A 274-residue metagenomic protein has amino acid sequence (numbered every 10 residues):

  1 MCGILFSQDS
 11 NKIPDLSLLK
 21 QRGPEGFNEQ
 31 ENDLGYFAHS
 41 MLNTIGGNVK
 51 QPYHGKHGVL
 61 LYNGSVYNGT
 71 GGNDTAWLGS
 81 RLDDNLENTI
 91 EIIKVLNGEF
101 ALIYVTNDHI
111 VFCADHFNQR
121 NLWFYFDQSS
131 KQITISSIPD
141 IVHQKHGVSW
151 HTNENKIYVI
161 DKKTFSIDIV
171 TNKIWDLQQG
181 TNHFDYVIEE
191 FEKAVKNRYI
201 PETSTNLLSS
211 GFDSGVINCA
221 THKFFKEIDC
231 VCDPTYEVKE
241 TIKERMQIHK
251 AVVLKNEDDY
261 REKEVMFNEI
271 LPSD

Functional and structural regions predicted by a protein language model:
M1-I270: Cysteine-centered catalytic environments shared across enzyme families
D274: A conserved donor-nucleotide-binding helix/loop in the catalytic core of Leloir-type glycosyltransferases
